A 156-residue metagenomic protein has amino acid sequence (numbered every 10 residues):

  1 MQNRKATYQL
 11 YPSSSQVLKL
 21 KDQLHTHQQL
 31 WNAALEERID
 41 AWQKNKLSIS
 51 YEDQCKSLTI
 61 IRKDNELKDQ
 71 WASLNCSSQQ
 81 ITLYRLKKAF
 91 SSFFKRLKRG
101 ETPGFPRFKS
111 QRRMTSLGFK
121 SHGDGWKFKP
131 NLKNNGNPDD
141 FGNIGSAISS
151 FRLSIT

Functional and structural regions predicted by a protein language model:
M1-T156: Nucleic-acid substrate recognition interfaces
